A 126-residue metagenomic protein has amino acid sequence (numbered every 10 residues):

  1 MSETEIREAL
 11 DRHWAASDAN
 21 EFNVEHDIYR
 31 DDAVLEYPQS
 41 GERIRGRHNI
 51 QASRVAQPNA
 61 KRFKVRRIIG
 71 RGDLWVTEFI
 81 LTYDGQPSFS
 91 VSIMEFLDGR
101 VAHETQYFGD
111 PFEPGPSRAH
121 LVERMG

Functional and structural regions predicted by a protein language model:
M1, Q51-G126: A beta-strand edge to alpha-helix "cap/lid" segment located at domain peripheries
M1-D31, G115, H120-G126: Short, low-complexity N-terminal intrinsically disordered segments enriched in polar/charged residues
E3-E5, F22-G72: A solvent-exposed, acidic/Ser-Thr-rich amphipathic alpha-helical stretch
A9, Y29, S40, T82 (+1 more regions): Short amphipathic alpha-helical "recognition" segments used for binding
H13-A16, L35-E36, E78, T82: Alpha-helix C-capping/helix-to-loop hinge sites
E21-F22, Y37, R45, Y83 (+2 more regions): Amphipathic alpha-helical interaction segments
